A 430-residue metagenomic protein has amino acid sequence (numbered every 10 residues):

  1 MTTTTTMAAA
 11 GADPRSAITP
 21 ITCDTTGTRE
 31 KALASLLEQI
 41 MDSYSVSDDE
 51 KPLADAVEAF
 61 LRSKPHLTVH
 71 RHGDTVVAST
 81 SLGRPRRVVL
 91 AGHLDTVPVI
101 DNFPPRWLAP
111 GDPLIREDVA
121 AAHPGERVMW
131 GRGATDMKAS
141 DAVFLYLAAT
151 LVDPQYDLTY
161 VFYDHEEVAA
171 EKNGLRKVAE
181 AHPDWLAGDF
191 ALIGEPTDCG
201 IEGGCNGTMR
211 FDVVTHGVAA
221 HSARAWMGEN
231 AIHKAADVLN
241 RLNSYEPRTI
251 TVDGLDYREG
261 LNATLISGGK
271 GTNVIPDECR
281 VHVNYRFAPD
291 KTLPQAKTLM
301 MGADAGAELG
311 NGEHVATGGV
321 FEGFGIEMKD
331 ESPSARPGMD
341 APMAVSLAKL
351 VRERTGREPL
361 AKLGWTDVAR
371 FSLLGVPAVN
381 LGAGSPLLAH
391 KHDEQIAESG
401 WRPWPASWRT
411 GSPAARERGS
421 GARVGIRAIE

Functional and structural regions predicted by a protein language model:
T6, G11-A134, V152-Q155, K349: Acidic/His- and Gly-rich active-site-bordering loop/insert found across diverse amide/peptide-bond hydrolases
G11-T22, D49, G203-G204, R210-E430: Metal-dependent amide/peptide-bond hydrolase catalytic core, centered on the "pita-bread" metallohydrolase fold
V57, D141-L151, L175-V178, A235-V238 (+2 more regions): Buried hydrophobic packing segments
T68-H72, N173, G194, N262-I266 (+1 more regions): Short gly/ser/thr-rich secondary-structure transition/capping motifs
H72-D74, G92-L94, D164-H165, G194-T197 (+2 more regions): Fold-independent oxyanion-binding glycine-rich loops and adjacent beta-strand/coil segments at enzyme active sites
V88-L90, V161, L192, P377-V379: Hydrophobic/aromatic beta-strand patches that form the interior of the parallel beta-sheet core in alpha/beta enzyme
P113-R127, L147-V161, D184-A187, L242-V252 (+1 more regions): Phosphate-handling active-site elements
M137-R210, R423: Acidic/histidine-rich catalytic neighborhood of metal-dependent amide-processing enzymes
